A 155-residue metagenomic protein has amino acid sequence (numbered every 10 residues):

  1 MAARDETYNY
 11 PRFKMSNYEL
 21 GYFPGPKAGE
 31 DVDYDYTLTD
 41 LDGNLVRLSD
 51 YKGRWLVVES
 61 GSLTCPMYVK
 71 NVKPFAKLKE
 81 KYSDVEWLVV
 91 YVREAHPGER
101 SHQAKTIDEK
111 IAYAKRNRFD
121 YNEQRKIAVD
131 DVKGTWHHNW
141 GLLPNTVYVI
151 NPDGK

Functional and structural regions predicted by a protein language model:
T7-L48: N-terminal "domain-start" segment that seeds a small globular fold
D33-Y34, L56, P144-T146: Short loop/turn microsegments at loop-to-beta-strand junctions
L41, V90, A128-D131: Conserved beta-strand termini and adjacent loop/short-helix elements that scaffold enzyme active sites in alpha/beta
V46-F75, W87-Y91: Short active-site neighborhood of thiol/selenol oxidoreductases, capturing the structured segment around
R54, D84-V85, Q124-R125: A generic structural signal for alpha->beta connector loops
V69-Y121, G134-T135: Structural microenvironment flanking redox-active thiols in thiol-disulfide oxidoreductases
Y121-Q124, V129-K155: Thiol/disulfide oxidoreductase modules built on the thioredoxin-like
